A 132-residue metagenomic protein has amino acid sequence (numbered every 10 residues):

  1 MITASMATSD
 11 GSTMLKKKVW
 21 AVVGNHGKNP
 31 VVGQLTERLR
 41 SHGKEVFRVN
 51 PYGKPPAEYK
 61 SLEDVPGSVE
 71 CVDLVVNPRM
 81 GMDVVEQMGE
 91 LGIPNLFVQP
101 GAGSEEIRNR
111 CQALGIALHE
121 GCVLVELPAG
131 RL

Functional and structural regions predicted by a protein language model:
M1-Y52: Hydrophobic, well-ordered beta-alpha structural blocks that scaffold small-molecule cofactor pockets
N29-V31, K54-E58, A102-I107: Short, charged/polar "capping" segments at the starts of alpha-helices and the immediately preceding loops
Q34-L35, D83-M88, I107-R110: A short acidic, amphipathic alpha-helical/loop segment
K44, L91-L96, L114-I116: A short helix->loop->beta-strand "cap" motif at the edges of active sites that frequently abuts
E45-V46, Y52-K54, E58-N77, L118: Mobile, glycine- and charge-enriched loop segments and immediately flanking short secondary-structure elements within
L62-A102: Mid-chain, well-packed structural core segment of small domains
P100-L127: Rossmann-fold NAD(P)-binding glycine/threonine-rich loop
